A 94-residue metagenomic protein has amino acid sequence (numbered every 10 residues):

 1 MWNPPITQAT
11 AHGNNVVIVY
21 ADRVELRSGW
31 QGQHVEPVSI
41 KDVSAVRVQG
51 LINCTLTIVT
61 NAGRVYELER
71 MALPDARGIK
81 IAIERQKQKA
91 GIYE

Functional and structural regions predicted by a protein language model:
M1-V19, M71-L73, R77-G78, E94: Anionic N-terminal interaction surfaces
Q8-N53: Phosphoinositide-binding peripheral membrane targeting modules
R27-W30, V59-G63: Secondary-structure transition/turn motif
T60-I81: Canonical phosphoinositide-binding patch of PH/PH-like domains
G78-A90: C-terminal output/interaction extensions
